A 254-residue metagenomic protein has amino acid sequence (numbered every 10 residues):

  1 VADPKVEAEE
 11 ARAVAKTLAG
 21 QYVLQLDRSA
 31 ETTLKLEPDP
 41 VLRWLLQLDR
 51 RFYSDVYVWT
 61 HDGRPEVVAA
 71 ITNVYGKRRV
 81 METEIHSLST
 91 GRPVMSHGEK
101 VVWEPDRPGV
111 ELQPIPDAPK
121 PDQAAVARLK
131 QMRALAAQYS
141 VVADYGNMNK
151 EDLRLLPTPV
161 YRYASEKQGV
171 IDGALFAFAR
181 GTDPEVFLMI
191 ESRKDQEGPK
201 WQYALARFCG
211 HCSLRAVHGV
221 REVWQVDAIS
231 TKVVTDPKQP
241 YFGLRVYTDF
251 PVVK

Functional and structural regions predicted by a protein language model:
V1-T33, L45, V67-A164, V186-K254: Polybasic, proline/glycine-rich intrinsically disordered low-complexity segments
L34-N73, P159-E185, I190: Exposed beta-strand-loop-beta-strand "reactive/processing" segments of non-cytosolic proteins
